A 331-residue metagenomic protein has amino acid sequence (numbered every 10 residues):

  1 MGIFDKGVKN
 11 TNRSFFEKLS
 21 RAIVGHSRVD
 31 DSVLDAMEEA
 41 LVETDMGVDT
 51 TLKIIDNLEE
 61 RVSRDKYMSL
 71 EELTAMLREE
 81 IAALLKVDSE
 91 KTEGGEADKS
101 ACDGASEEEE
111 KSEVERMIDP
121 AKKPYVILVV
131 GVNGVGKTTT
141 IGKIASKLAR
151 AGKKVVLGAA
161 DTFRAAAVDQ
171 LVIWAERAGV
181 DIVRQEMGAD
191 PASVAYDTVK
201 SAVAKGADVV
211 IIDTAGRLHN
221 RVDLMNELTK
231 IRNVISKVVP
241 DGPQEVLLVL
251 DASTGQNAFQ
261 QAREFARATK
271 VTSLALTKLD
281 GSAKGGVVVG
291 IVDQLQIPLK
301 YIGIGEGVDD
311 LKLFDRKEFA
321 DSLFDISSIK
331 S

Functional and structural regions predicted by a protein language model:
M1-K111, K122-Y125, M187: Non-catalytic, charged/low-complexity accessory segments that flank nucleotide-binding cores of NTPase families
V24, A82, K99-C102, E110-S331: P-loop/Walker A NTP-binding module and the surrounding RecA-like catalytic core of P-loop NTPases
